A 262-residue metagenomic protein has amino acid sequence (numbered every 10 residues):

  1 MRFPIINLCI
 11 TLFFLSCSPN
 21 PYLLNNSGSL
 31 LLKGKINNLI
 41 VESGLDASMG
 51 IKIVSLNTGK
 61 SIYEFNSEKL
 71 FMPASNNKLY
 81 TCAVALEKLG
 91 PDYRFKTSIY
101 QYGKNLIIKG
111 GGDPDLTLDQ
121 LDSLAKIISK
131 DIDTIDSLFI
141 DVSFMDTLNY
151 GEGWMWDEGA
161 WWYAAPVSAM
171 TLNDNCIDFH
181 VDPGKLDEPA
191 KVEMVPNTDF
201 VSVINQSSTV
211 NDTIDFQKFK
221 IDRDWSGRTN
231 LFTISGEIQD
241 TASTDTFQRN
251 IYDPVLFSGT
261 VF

Functional and structural regions predicted by a protein language model:
M1-I6: Positively charged n-region of N-terminal signal peptides that target proteins for export
L15-S16: C-terminal motif of bacterial Sec signal peptides marking the signal peptidase cleavage site
N20-K69, L89-D92, I127-D131: Beta-lactamase-like hydrolase cores
K33, L79, L256-T260: Short, hydrophobic/amphipathic alpha-helical packing segments that form internal helix faces or helix-helix interfaces
L39, K88-F262: Conserved serine DD-peptidase/penicillin-binding transpeptidase domain and beta-lactam-recognizing active-site
E64-V84, K88: Short active-site loop at a secondary-structure junction that contains or immediately precedes the catalytic residue(s)
